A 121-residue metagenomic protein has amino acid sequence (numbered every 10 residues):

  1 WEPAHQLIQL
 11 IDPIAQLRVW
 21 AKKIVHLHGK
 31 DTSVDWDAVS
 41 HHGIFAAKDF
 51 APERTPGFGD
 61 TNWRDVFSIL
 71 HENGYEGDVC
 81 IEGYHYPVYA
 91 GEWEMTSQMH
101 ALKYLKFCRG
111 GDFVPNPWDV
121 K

Functional and structural regions predicted by a protein language model:
W1-K121: Histidine-acidic metal/acid-base catalytic patches
